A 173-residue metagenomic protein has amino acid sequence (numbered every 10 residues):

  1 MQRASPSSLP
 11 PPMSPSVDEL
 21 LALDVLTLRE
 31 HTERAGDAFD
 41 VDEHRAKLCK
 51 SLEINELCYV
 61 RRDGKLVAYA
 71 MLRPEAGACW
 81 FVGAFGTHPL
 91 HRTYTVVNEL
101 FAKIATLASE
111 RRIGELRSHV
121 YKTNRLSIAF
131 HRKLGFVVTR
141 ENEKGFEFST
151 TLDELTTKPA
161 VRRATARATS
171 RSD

Functional and structural regions predicted by a protein language model:
M1-L26, E154-D173: Conserved N-terminal entry element of GNAT/NAT acetyltransferase domains
P15-C79, G83, H88-L90, N142: Acetyl-CoA-dependent GNAT
T87, T93-T106, A129-K133: Conserved acetyl-CoA-binding loop-helix of GNAT-fold acetyltransferases
A108-V120: Conserved GNAT acetyl-CoA-binding A-motif
S118-I128: Conserved beta-strand-loop-alpha-helix junction that forms the acyl-donor binding cleft
H119-V120, R132-T151: Conserved catalytic-core motifs of GNAT/GCN5-like acyltransferases
